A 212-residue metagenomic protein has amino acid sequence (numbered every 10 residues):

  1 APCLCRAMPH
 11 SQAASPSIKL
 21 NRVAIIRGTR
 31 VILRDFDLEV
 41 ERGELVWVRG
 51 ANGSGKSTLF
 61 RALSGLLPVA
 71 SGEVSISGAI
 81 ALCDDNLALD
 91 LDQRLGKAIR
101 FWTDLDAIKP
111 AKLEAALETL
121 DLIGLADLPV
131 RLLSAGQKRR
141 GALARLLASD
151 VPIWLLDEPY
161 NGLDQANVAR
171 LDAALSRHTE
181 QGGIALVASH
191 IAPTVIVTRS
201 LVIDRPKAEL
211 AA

Functional and structural regions predicted by a protein language model:
I18-L20, I32-D35: Conserved structural motif at the start of ABC-family nucleotide-binding domains
S64: Helix-to-loop junction immediately C-terminal to a conserved catalytic motif
N86, L91-A107, K112: Q-loop/switch helix immediately C-terminal to the Walker
P110-L125: Conserved ABC ATPase "signature" region
P129-K138: Conserved ABC ATPase signature
L143, G182: Hydrophobic anchor residue at the start of the ABC signature
W154-E158: Catalytic Walker B motif of ABC-type/P-loop ATPase nucleotide-binding domains
